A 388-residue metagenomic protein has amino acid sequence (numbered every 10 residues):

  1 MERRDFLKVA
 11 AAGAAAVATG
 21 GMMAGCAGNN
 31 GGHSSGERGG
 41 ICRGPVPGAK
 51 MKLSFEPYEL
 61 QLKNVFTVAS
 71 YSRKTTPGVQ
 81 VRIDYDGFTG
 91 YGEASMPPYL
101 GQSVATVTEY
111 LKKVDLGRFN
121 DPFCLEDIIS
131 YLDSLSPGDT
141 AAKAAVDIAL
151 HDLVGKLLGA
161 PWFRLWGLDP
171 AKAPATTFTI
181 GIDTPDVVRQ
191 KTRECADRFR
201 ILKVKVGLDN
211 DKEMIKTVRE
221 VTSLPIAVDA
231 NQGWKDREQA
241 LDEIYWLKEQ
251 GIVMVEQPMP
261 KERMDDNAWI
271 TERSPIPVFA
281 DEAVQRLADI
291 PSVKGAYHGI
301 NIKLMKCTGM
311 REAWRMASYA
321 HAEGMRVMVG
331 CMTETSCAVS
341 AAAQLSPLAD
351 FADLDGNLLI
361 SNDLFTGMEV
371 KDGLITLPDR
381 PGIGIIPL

Functional and structural regions predicted by a protein language model:
M1-E2: N-terminal secretory signal peptides
D5-C26: N-terminal export signals
M22-L60: C-terminal segment of N-terminal export signals and the immediately downstream linker at the start of the mature
G44-F55, Y71, D84-Y85, T89-L157: Metal- or metallocofactor-binding catalytic centers and their adjacent structured scaffolds across diverse enzyme
P45-L60, G78, D86, M332-L388: Flexible C-terminal active-site loop/helix
V81, G87, V146, G159 (+6 more regions): Conserved, mostly hydrophobic/aromatic
W162-S274: Metal-dependent enolase-superfamily TIM-barrel catalytic cores that perform enediolate-based chemistry
D265-N267, R273, F279, V284-L354: Catalytic alpha/beta core domains of metabolic enzymes, predominantly
